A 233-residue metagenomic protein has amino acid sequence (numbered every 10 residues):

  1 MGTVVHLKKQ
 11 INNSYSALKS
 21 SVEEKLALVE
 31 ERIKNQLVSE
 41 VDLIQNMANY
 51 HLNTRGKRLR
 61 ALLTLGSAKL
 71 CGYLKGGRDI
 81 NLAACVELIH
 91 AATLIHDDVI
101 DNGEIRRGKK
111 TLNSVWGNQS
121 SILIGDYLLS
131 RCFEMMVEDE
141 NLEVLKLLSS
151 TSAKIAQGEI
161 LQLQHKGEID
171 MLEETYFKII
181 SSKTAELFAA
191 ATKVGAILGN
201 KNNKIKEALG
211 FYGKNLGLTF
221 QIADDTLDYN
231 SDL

Functional and structural regions predicted by a protein language model:
M1-I89, I95, V99-S114, S150 (+2 more regions): Conserved N-terminal diphosphate/IPP-binding helix and adjacent helical/loop segment of trans-prenyltransferase domains
G2-L7, K69-C71, I95-V115, G125 (+4 more regions): Acidic, Mg2+-coordinating active-site segments of isoprenoid diphosphate-utilizing enzymes
V29, L62, L88-A91, L128 (+3 more regions): Amphipathic, well-ordered alpha-helical segments in soluble domains
L59-R60, A84-E87, S120, I124-L128 (+2 more regions): Catalytic-loop motifs flanking and including active-site residues across diverse enzymes
L82-C85, A91, L147, A208 (+2 more regions): Residue-level recognition of specific faces of alpha-helices
R106-L128, D170-T184, E207-F211, L233: Divalent-cation-assisted or electrostatically stabilized phosphate/pyrophosphate-binding catalytic cores
Y127-N141: Primarily interfacial, aromatic-capped hydrophobic alpha-helices that serve as membrane anchors
E138-L216: Carboxylate- and glycine-rich phosphate/diphosphate-binding segment that chelates Mg2+/Mn2+
